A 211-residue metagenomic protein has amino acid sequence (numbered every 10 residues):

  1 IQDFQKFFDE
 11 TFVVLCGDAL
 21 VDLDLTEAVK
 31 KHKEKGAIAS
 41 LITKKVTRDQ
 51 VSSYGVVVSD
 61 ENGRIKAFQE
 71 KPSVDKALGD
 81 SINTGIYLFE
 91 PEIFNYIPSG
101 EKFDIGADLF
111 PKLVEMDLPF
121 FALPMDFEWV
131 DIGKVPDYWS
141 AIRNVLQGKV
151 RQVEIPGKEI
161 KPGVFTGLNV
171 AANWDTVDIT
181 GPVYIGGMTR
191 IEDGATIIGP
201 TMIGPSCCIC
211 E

Functional and structural regions predicted by a protein language model:
I1-L146: Unchanged
K35, E92, Y96-E211: Left-handed beta-helix
